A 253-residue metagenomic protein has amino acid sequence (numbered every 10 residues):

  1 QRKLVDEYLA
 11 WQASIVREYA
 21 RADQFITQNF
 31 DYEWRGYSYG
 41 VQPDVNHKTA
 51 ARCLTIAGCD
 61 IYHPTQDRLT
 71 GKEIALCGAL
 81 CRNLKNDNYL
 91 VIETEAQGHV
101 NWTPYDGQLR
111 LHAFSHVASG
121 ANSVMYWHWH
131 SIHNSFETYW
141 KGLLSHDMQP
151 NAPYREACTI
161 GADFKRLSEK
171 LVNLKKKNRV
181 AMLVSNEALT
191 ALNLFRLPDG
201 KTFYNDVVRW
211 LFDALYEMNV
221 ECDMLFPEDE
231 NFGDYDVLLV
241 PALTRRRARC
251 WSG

Functional and structural regions predicted by a protein language model:
R2, D6-A13, E18-D23, Y32 (+1 more regions): Carbohydrate-binding surfaces of carbohydrate-active enzymes
T27: Active-site helix-to-loop segments that bind/position phosphate- or nucleotide-bearing substrates and donors across
R35-A50: Distinct, well-ordered alpha-helical segments
